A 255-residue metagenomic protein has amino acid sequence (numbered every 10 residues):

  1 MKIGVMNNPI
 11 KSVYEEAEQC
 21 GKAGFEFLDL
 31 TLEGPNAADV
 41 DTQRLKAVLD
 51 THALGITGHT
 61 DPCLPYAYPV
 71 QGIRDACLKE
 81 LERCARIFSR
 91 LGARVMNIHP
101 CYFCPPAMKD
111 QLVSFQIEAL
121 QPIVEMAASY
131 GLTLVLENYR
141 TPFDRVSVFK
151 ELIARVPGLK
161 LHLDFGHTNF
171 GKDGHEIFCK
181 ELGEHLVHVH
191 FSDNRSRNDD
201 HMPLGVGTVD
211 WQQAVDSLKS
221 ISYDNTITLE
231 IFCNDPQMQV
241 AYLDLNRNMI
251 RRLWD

Functional and structural regions predicted by a protein language model:
M1-K2, P9-G21, F143-H162, T168-D255: Histidine-acidic metal/acid-base catalytic patches
M1-S89, R247-D255: N-terminal pre-domain/capping segments
K2-N7, L28-L30, I56-D61, M96-I98 (+4 more regions): Hydrophobic faces of well-ordered beta-strands that scaffold small-molecule active sites in alpha/beta enzyme cores
G4-M6, E33-P35, G72-I73, Q111-L112 (+3 more regions): A generic structural signal for short
A17-A23, D39-G58, R83-G92, E125-S129 (+3 more regions): Acidic (Asp/Glu)-rich catalytic clusters
L32-A37, C63-P65, Y102-F103, Y139-T141 (+2 more regions): Short histidine/acidic/glycine/proline-rich micro-motifs that form metal- and phosphate-coordinating active-site loops
T51, A67-K160, F170, A241: Active-site acidic/histidine proton-transfer and metal-coordination neighborhood in alpha/beta enzyme cores
P62-Y66, F103-P105, D193-D199: Conserved radical SAM core fold
